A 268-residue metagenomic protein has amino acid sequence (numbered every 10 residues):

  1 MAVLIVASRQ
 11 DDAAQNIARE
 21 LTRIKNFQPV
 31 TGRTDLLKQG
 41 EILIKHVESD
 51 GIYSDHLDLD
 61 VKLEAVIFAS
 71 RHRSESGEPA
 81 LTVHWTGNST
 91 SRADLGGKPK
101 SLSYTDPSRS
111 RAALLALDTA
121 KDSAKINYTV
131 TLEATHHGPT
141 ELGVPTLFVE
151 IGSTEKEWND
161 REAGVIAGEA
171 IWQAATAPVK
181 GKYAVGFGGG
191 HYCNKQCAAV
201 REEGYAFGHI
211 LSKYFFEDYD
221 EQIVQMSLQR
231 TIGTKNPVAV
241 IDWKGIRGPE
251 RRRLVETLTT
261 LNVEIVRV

Functional and structural regions predicted by a protein language model:
M1-L142, T154-E155, R161-V165, W172-K195 (+1 more regions): N-terminal catalytic or cofactor-binding beta/alpha core of small enzyme domains
C197-V200: Short, low-order "capping/linker" segments at domain edges
